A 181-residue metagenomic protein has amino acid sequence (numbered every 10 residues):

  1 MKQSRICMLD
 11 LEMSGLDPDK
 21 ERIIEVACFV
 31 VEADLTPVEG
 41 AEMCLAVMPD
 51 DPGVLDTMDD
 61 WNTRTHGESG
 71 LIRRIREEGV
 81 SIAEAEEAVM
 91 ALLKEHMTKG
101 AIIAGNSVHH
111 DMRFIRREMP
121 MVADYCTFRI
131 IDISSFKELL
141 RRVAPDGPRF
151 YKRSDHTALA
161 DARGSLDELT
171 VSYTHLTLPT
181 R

Functional and structural regions predicted by a protein language model:
K2-L9, M13-I103, R149-K152: Conserved non-catalytic scaffold segment of RNase H-like nuclease domains
M13-G15, L35, H109, G164 (+1 more regions): Short, glycine/acidic-enriched loop or turn micro-motifs at the edges of active sites
S81, A85-V89, D111, E118 (+1 more regions): Amphipathic alpha-helical interface surfaces
H109-F128: Substrate-recognition/cap helix-loop segment adjacent to the acidic, metal-dependent catalytic center of Asp-based
T127-A144: Short, flexible loop segments at boundaries between secondary-structure elements
R142-S154: Short helix/strand-capping connector loops at secondary-structure junctions
T157-E168: Acidic, divalent-metal-coordinating active-site segment for phosphoryl/phosphodiester hydrolysis, typified by short
T174-T180: Conserved small/polar residues in nucleotide/adenosyl-binding loops
